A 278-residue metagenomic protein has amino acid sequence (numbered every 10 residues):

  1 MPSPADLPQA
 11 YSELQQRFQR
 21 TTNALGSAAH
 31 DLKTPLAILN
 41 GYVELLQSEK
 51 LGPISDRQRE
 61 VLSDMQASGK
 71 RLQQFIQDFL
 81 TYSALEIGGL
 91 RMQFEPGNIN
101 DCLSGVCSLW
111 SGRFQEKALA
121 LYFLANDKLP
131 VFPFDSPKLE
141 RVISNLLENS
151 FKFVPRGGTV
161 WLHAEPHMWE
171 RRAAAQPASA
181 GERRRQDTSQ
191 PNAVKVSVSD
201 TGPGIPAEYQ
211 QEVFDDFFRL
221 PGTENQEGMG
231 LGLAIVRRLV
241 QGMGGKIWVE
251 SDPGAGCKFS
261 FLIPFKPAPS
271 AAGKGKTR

Functional and structural regions predicted by a protein language model:
S12-L51: Primarily the dimerization/phosphotransfer
R59, Q93-N98, Q115, A120-P130 (+1 more regions): Conserved catalytic submotifs in the C-terminal HATPase_c
A67-L72: Short alpha-helical segment of the dimerization/phosphotransfer core of two-component systems
S83-F94: Helix-loop junction within the histidine kinase core
S150-F151: Short helix-loop "hinge" at the ATP-lid/N-box region of the Bergerat-fold HATPase_c
R185, P191, I205-F217: Short conserved segment of the HATPase_c
